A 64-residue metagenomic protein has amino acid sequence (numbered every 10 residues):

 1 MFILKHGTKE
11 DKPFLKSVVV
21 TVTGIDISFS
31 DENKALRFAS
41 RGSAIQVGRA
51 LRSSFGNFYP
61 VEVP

Functional and structural regions predicted by a protein language model:
M1-K34, Y59-V63: Short aromatic-glycine-(Arg/Gly/Cys) micro-motifs in beta-strand/loop hairpins
N33-P64: Short, mixed-charge low-complexity intrinsically disordered segments
